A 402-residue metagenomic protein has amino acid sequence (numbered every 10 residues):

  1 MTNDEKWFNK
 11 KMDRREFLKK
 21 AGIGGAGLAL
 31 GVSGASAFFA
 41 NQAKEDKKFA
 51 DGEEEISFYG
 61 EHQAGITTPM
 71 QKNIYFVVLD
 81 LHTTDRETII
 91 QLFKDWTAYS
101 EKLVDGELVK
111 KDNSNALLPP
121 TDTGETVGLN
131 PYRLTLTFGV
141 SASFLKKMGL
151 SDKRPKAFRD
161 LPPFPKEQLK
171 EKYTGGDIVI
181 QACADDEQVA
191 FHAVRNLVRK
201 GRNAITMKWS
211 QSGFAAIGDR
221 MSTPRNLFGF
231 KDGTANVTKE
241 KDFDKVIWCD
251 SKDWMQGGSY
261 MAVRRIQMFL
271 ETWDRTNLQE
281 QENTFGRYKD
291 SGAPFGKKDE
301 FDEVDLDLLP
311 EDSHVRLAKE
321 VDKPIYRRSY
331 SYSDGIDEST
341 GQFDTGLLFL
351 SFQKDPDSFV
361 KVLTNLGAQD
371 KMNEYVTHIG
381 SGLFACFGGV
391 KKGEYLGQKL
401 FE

Functional and structural regions predicted by a protein language model:
M1-E16: N-terminal secretory signal peptides
K19-S36, K44-E402: Long, histidine/aromatic-enriched segments associated with O2/redox biology
